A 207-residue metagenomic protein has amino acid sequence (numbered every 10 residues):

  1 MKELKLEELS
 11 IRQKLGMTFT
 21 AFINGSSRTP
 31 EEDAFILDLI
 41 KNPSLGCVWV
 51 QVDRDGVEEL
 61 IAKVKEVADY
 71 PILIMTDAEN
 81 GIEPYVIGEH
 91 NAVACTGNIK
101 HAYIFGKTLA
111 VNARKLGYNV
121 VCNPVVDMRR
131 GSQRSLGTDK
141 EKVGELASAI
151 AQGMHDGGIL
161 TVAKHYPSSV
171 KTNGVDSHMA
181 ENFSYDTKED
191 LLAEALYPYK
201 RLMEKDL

Functional and structural regions predicted by a protein language model:
M1-E32, I150: Boundary/entry segment of secreted carbohydrate-active catalytic domains
K2, E32-D33, V57, A195: Amphipathic coiled-coil/heptad-repeat helices and related helical stalk/stem segments that mediate oligomerization
L15-M17, S44-G46, D69-I72, G117-N119 (+2 more regions): Short, well-ordered coil/turn segments that N-cap beta-strands
N24-P30, L37-L146, H165, V170-Y185: Enzymes and membrane/adaptor proteins characterized by extended Gly/Ser/Thr/Asp/Glu-rich, aromatic-dotted
F35-I36, L109, I150, P198: Residues within well-ordered alpha-helices
A151-H165, D190-D206: Phosphate/pyrophosphate-binding betaalpha-module
